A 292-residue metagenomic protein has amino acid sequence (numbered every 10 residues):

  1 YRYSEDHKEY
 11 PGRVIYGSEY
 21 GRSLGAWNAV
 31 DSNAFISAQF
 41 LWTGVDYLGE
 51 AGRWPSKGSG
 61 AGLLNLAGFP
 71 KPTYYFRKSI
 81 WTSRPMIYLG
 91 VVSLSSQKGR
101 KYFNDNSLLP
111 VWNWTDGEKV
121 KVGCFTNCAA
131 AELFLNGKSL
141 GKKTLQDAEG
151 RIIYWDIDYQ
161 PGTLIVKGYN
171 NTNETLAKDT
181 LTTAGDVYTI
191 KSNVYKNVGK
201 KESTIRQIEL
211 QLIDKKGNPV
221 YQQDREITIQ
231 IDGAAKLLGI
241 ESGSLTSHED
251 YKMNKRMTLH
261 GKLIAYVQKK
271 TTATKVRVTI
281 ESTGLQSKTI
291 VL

Functional and structural regions predicted by a protein language model:
R2-E202, K215-P219: Substrate-binding clefts and catalytic carboxylate motifs of secreted carbohydrate-active enzymes
A130-K138, D224-G239: Extended low-complexity, serine/threonine- and proline-enriched intrinsically disordered segments
K143-A148, L245-Y251, K255-H260: Short, acidic Ser/Thr/Gly-rich low-complexity loop/linker segments typical of extracellular and cell-surface proteins
L145, V187-I190, Q230-T246: Short aromatic-acidic-glycine turn motif
I153-Y159, Y251-T271: Short, hydrophobic beta-strand segments
T172-A177, S282-K288: Short, exposed coil/turn segments at beta-strand boundaries within extracellular/luminal domains
E202-I208, T274: Short, solvent-exposed loop/turn segments enriched in Ser/Thr/Gly
